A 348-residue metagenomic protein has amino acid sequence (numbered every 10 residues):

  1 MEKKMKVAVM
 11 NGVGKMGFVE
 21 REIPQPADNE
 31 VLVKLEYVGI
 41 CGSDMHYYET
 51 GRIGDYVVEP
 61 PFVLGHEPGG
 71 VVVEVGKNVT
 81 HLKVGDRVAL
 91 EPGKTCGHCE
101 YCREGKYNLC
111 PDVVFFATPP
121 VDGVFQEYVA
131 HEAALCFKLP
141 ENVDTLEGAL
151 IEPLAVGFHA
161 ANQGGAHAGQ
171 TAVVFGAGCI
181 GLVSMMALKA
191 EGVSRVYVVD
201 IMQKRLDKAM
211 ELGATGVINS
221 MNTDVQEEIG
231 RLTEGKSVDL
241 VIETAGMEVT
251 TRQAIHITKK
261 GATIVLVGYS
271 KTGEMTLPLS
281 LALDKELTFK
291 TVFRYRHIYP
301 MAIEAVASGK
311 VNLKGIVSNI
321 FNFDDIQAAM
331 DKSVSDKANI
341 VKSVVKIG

Functional and structural regions predicted by a protein language model:
E2-V7, R252-H256, R296-G348: C-terminal hydrophobic helical "lid"/dimerization subdomain of Rossmann-like NAD(P)H-dependent oxidoreductases
P24-V38, I53-E100, P140-N142: Glycine-rich beta-strand-centered segment in the early N-terminal region that forms part of a ligand/cofactor-binding
G85, G169, A214, S237-V238 (+1 more regions): Local beta-strand N-terminus motif with an aromatic residue
C96-F175, K314: NAD(P)H dinucleotide-binding glycine-rich loop of Rossmann-like/cofactor-binding domains, especially the beta1-alpha1
V143-N222, E227: Mid-domain Rossmann-like dinucleotide-binding core that forms the NAD(H)/NADP(H) cofactor-binding site
G164-G165, L212-T288, I347: Glycine-rich cofactor phosphate-binding loops and adjacent beta1-alpha1 units of small-molecule cofactor enzyme domains
M202, S270, Y295: Residues in the short beta-alpha loop(s) of Rossmann-like NAD(P)-binding domains
T263-V265, L277-I316: Rossmann-fold dehydrogenase core element
